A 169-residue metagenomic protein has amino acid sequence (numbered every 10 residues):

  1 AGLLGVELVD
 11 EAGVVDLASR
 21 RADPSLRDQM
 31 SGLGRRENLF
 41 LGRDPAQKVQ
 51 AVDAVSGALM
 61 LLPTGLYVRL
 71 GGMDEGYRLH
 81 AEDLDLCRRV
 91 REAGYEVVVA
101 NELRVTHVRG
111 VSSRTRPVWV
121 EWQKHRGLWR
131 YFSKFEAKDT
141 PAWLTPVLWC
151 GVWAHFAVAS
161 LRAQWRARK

Functional and structural regions predicted by a protein language model:
A1-A18: Conserved donor NDP-sugar-binding/catalytic core segment of glycosyltransferases
E11-A12, D23-D53, G57: Short, flexible, basic/aromatic active-site loop/helix in glycosyltransferases
D16-A18, L33-L39, P45, V52 (+4 more regions): Hydrophobic/basic alpha-helical segments enriched in Actinobacteria
S19-R21, R109: Short hydrophobic alpha-helix segments
P45-Q47, A51-R104: A short, conserved alpha-helix in the catalytic core of glycosyltransferases
D85-R166: Active-site-adjacent helix/loop segment of glycosyltransferases that harbors family-specific signature motifs
